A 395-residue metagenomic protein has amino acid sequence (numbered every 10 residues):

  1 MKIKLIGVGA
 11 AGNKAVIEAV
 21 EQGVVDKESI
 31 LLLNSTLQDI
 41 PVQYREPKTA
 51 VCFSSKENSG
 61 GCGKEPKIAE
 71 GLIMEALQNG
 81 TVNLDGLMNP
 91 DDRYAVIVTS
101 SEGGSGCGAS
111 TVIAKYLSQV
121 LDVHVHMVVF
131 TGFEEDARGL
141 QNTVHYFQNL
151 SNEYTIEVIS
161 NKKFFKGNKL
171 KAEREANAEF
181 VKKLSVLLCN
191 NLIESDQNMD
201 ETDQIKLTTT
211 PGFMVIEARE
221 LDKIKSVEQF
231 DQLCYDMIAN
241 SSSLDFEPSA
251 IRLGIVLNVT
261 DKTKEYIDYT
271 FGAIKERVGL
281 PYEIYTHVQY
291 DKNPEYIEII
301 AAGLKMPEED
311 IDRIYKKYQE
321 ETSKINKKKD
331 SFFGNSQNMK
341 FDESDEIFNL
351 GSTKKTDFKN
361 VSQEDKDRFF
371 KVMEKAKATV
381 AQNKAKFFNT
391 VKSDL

Functional and structural regions predicted by a protein language model:
M1-L395: Tubulin/FtsZ superfamily GTPase core signature
